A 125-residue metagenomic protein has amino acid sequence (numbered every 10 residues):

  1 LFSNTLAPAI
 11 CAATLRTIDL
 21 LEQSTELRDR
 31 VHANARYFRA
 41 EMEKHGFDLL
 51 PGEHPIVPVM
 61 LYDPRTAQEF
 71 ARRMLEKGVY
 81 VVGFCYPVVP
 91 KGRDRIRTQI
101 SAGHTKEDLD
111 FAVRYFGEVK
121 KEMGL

Functional and structural regions predicted by a protein language model:
L1, L50-G52, V82-G83: A local structural micro-motif
L1-T25: Conserved core segment of the aminotransferase class I/II
L6-A7, Y86-V88: Short, ordered loop/turn segments at secondary-structure junctions
C11-D19, R36-R39, V113, G117: Predominant activation on well-ordered alpha-helical scaffold segments within soluble catalytic domains
S24, D29-G78, V88, G92-R93 (+1 more regions): Conserved PLP-binding catalytic core of the aspartate aminotransferase-like
E76-Y80, V88-L125: PLP-dependent enzyme catalytic core of the Aspartate aminotransferase-like
